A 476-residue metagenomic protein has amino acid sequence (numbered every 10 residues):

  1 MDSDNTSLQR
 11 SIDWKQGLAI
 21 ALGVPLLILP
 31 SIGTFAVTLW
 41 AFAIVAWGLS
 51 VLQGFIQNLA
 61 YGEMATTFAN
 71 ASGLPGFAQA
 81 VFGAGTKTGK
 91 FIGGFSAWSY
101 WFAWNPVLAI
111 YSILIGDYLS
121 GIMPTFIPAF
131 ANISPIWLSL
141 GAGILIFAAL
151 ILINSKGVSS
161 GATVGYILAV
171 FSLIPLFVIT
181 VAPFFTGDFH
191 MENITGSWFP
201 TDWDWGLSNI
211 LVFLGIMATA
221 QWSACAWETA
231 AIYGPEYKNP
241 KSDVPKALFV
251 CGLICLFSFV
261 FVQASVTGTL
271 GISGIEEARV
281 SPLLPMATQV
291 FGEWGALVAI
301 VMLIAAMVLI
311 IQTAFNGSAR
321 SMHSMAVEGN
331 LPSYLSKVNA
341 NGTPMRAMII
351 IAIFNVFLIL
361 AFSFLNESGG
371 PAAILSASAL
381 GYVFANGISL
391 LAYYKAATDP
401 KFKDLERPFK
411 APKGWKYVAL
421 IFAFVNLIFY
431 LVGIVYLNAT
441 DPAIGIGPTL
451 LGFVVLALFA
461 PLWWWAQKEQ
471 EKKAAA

Functional and structural regions predicted by a protein language model:
M1-A43, G48, G54-G62, N70-A71 (+5 more regions): Membrane-interface "cap" regions at the ends of multi-pass membrane proteins
S7, I44, F126-L138, Y166-I300: Helix-loop-helix junctions that connect adjacent transmembrane segments in multi-pass membrane transporters
I28-I136, C251-I254, V260-F261, P448-A457: Extracellular loop-to-transmembrane helix junctions
T34-I44, I110-Y118, M123-I136, V158-A169 (+4 more regions): Transmembrane helix-loop boundary segments of multi-pass membrane transporters
N70, S99-L114, A224, E228-E236 (+3 more regions): Membrane-helix boundary/coupling elements in multi-pass transport proteins
G73-G85, G89, G121-F126, P200-D204 (+2 more regions): TM-loop-TM module centered on a large, flexible mid-protein loop between adjacent transmembrane helices in multi-pass
L138-F189, C225, L248-G252, L375-I388 (+2 more regions): Membrane-interface loop-to-helix entry segments
L335-N341, N386-A439, I444-I446, A476: C-terminal membrane-solvent junction of multi-pass transporters and transport-like membrane proteins
